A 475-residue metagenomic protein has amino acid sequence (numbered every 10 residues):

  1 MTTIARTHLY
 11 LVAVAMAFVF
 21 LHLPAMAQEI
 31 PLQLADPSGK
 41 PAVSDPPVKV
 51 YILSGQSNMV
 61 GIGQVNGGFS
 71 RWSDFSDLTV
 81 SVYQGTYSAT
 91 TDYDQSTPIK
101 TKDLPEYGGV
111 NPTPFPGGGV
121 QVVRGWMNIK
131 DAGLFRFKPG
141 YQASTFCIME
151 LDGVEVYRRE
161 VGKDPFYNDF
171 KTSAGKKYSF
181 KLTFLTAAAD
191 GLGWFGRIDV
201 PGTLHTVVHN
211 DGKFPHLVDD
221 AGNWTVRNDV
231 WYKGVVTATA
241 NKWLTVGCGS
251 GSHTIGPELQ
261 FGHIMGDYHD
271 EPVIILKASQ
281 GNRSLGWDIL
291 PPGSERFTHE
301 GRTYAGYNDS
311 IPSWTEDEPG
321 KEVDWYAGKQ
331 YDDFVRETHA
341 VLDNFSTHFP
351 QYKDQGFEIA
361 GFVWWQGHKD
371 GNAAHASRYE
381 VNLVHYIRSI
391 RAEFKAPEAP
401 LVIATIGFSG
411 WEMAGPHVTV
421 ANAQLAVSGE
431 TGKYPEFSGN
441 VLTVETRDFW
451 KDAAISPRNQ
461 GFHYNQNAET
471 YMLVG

Functional and structural regions predicted by a protein language model:
M1-V12: Bacterial N-terminal signal peptides that target proteins for export
R6, F20, L34, Q56 (+5 more regions): Intrinsically disordered, low-complexity peptide-like regions
R6-T7, P37-G39, T113-F115, L134-R136 (+3 more regions): Intrinsically disordered, low-complexity segments enriched in polar/charged residues with Gly/Pro, especially when
H8, I30, P46, P116 (+3 more regions): Hydrophobic alpha-helical context, especially transmembrane and signal-peptide helices
Y10-P24: Bacterial N-terminal signal peptides
Q28-F75, R197-G475: Cell-envelope and extracellular/periplasmic
R71-G202: Acidic/polar, compositionally biased interaction segments
